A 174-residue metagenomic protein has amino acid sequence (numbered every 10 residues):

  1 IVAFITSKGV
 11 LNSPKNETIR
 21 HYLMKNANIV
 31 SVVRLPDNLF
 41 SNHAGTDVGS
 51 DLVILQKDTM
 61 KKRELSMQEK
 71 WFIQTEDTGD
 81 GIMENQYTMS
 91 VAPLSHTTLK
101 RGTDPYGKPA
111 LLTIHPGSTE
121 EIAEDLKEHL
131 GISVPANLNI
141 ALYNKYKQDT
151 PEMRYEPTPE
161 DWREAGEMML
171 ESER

Functional and structural regions predicted by a protein language model:
I1-S41, S50-L55: Conserved Class I SAM-dependent methyltransferase catalytic core
N16, A27-N28, R34, I122-H129 (+3 more regions): Generic hydrophobic/packing signal
N42-D149, Y155-E156: Flexible, glycine-/basic-rich loop-and-beta segments that form/coincide with the SAM-dependent methyltransferase
Y143-R174: N-terminal nucleotide-handling cores and adjacent loading/scaffold lobes of large enzymes and macromolecular assemblies
